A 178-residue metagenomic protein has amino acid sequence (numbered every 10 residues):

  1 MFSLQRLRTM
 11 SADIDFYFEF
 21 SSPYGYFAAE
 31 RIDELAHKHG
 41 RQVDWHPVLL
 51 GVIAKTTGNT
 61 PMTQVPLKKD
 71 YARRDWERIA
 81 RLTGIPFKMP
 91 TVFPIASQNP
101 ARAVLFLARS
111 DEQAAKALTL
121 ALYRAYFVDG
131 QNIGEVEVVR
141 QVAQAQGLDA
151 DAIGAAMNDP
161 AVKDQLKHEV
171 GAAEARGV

Functional and structural regions predicted by a protein language model:
Q5-L7, A12-D15, F20-R41, R109 (+2 more regions): C-terminal cap of thioredoxin/glutaredoxin-like
F20, Y24-D129: Structural alpha/beta surface segment adjacent to cysteine/selenocysteine redox centers across thiol/disulfide enzymes
